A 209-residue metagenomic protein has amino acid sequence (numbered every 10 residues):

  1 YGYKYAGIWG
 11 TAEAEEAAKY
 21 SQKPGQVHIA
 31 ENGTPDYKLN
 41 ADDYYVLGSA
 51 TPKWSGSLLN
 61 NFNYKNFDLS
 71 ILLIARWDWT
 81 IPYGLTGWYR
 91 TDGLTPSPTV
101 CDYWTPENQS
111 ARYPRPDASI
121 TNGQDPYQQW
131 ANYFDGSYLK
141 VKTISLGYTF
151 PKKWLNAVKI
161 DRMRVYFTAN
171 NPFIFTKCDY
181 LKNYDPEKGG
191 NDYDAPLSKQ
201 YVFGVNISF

Functional and structural regions predicted by a protein language model:
Y1-G48, K177: Conserved small-residue
Y1-W9, P126, I174-F209: C-terminal beta-signal and terminal closure region of outer-membrane beta-barrel proteins
Y5-S21, R76-V165, A169: Extracytoplasmic gating/loop element in the C-terminal half of outer-membrane beta-barrel translocons and assembly
W54, K65-F67, S137, K159-M163 (+1 more regions): Outer-envelope beta-barrel architecture signal
S57-L59, T143-G147, V202-G204: Membrane-embedded beta-strand positions in outer-membrane beta-barrel channels/transporters
N63, I74-R76, T168-P172, S208: Outer-membrane beta-barrel pore domains and translocons
N66-S70, K153-W154: Repeated loop/turn-to-beta-strand initiation elements of outer-membrane beta-barrel proteins
I71, V165-F167, V205: Membrane-embedded beta-strand positions of outer-membrane beta-barrel proteins
